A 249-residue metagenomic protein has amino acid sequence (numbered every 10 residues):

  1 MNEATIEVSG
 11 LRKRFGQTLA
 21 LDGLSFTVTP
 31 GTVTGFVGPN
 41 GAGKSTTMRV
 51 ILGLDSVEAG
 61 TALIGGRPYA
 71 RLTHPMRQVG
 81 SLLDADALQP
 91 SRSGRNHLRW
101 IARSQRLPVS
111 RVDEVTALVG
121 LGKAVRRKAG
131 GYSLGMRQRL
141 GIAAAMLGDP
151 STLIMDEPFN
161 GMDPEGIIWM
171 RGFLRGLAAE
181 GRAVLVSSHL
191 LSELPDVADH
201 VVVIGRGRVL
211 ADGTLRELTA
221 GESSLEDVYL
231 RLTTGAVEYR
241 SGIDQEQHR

Functional and structural regions predicted by a protein language model:
M1-R12, E238-R249: ABC-family P-loop ATPase nucleotide-binding domain
E3-I6, K13-V186, L191-G205, L210-A211: ABC transporter nucleotide-binding domains
L88, G235-E238: Active-site/binding-pocket entry motifs
Q89, E217-A220, S241: A general boundary/transition motif marking the beginning of the first structured unit of a protein
S104, P108, R231-A236: Phosphate/oxyanion-binding loops and surfaces in catalytic or ligand/nucleic-acid-binding neighborhoods
R208-L230: Conserved beta-strand-loop-alpha-helix hinge in the C-terminal portion of ABC ATPase nucleotide-binding domains
